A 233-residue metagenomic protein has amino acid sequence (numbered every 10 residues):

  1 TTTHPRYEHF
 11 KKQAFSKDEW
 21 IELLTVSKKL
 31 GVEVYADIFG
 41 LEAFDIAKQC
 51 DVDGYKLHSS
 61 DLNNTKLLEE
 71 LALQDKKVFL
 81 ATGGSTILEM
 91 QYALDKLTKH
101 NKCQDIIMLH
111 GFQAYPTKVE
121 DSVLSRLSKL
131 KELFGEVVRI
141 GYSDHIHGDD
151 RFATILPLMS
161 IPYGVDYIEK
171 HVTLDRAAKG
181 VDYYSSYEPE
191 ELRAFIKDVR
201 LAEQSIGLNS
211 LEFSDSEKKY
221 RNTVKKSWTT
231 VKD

Functional and structural regions predicted by a protein language model:
T1-D233: Catalytic cores and adjacent flexible loops of soluble metabolic enzymes that perform enolate/carbanion chemistry on
